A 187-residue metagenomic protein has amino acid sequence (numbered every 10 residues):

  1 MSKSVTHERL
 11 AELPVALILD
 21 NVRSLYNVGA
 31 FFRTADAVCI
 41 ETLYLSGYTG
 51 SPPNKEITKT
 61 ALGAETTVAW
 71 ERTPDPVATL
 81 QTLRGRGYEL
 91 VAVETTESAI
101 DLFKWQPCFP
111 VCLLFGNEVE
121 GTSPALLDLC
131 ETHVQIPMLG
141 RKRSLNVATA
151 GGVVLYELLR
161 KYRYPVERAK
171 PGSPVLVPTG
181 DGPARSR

Functional and structural regions predicted by a protein language model:
M1-R187: Post-transcriptional modification and biogenesis factors for structured RNAs of the translation apparatus
